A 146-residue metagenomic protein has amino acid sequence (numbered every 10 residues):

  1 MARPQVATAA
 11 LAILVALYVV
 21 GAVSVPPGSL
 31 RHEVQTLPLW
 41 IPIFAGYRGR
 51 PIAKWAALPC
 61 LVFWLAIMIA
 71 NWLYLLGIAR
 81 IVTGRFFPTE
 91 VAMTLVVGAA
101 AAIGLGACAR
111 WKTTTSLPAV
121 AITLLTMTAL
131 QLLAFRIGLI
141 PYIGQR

Functional and structural regions predicted by a protein language model:
M1, L14-P27, R80-P88: Short juxtamembrane and helix-loop transition motifs at transmembrane-helix boundaries in membrane proteins
R3-V19, A57, I122-T128: Alpha-helical transmembrane segments
I13-V19, L37-F44: Hydrophobic, membrane-inserted alpha-helices
P27-I41, R85-A100: Alpha-helical transmembrane segments of polytopic membrane proteins
A45-L58, R110-S116: Membrane-helix interface "capping/anchor" motifs
V62-L73, T89-A107, T126-L130: Hydrophobic alpha-helical membrane segments
A79-P88, A102-A121: Membrane-helix boundary connector in multi-pass membrane proteins
L130-R146: Juxtamembrane boundary at the C-terminal end of a transmembrane helix
